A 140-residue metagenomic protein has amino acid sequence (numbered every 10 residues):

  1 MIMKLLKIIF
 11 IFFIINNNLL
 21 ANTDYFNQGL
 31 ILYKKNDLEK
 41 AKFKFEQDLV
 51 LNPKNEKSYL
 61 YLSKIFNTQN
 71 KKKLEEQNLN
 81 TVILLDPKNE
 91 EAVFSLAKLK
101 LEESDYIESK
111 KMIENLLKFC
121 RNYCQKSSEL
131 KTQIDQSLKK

Functional and structural regions predicted by a protein language model:
N27, Y61, S95, E129-Q133: Canonical tetratricopeptide repeat
K34-K35, T68, E102-E103, Q133-K140: Register position in tetratricopeptide repeats
D48, T81-V82, N115-L116: Canonical positions in the second alpha-helix
K110-K140: Terminal, low-structured helical/coil segments at or just beyond the last alpha-helical repeat
